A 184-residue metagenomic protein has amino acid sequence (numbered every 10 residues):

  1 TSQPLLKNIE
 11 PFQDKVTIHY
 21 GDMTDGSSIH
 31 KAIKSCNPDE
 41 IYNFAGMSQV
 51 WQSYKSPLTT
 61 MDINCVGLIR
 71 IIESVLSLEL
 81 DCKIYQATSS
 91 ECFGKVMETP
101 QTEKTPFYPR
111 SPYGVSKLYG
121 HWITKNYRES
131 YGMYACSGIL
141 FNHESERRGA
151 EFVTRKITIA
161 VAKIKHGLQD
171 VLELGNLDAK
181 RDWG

Functional and structural regions predicted by a protein language model:
T1-H143: N-terminal Rossmann-like NAD(P)+-binding domain of SDR-like oxidoreductases, especially those catalyzing
K7, M97-P100, W122-W183: NAD(P)-dependent short-chain dehydrogenase/reductase
